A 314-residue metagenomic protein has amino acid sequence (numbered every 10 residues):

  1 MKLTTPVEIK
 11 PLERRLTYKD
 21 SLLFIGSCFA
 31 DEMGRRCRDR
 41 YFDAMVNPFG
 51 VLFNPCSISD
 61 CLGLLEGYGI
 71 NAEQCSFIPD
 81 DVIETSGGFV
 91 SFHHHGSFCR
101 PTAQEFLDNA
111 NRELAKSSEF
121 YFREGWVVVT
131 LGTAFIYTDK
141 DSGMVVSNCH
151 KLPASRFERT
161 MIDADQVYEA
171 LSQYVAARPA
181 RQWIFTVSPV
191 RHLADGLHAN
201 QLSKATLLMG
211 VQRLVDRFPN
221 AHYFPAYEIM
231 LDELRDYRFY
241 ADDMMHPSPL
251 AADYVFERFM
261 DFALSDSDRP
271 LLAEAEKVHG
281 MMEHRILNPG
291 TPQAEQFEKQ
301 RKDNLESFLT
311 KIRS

Functional and structural regions predicted by a protein language model:
M1-S314: Extracellular glycan-modifying ectodomains
